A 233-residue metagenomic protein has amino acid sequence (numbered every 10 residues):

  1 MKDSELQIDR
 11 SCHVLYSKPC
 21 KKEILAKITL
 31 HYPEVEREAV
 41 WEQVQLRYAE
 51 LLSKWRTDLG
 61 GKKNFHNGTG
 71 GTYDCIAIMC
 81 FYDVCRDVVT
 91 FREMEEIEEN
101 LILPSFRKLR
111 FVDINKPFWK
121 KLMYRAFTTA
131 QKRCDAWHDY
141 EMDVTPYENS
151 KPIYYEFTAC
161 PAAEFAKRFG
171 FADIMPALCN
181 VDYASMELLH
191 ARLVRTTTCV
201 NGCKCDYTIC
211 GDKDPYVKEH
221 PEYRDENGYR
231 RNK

Functional and structural regions predicted by a protein language model:
M1-C85: N-terminal, charged low-complexity regulatory/assembly segments
G70-R168: Amphipathic interaction/junction segments at domain boundaries or subunit interfaces
I76, C80, V181, G202: Short, well-structured alpha-helical interface segments that form or flank functional binding sites
E141-N201: Short, hydrophobic/π-rich interface segment
A162-E164, D212-E219: Short, charged/polar, Gly/Pro-enriched secondary-structure boundary elements
A184, E222-K233: Short, cationic low-complexity segments
T196, G202-D212: C-terminal edge-of-domain segments
D206-T208, E219, D225: N-terminal functional module detector in eukaryotic proteins
